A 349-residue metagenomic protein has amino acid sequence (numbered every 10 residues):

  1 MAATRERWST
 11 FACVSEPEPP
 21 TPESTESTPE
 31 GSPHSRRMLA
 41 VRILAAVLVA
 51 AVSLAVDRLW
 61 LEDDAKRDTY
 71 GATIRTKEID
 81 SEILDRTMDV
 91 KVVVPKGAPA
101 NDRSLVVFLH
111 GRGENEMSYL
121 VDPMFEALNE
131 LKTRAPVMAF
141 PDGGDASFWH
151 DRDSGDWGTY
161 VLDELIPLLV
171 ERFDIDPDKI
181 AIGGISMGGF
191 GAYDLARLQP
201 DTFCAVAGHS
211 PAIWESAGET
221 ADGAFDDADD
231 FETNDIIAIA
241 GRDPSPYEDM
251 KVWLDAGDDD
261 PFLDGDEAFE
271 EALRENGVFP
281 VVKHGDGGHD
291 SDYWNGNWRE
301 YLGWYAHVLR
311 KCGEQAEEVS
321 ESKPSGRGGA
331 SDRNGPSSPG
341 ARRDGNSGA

Functional and structural regions predicted by a protein language model:
A2-A3: Hydrophobic, low-acid, alpha-helix-prone terminal segments
E6-A349: Non-catalytic cap/lid and distal C-terminal segments of serine-dependent acyl enzymes
